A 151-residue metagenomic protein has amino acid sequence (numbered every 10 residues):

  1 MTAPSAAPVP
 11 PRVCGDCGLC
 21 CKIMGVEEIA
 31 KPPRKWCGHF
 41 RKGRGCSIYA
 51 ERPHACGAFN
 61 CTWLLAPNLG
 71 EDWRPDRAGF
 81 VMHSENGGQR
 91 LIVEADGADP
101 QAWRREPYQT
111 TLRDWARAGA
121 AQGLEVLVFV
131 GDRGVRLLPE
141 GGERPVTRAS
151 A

Functional and structural regions predicted by a protein language model:
M1-A151: Short loop/turn segments that flank or connect secondary-structure elements
